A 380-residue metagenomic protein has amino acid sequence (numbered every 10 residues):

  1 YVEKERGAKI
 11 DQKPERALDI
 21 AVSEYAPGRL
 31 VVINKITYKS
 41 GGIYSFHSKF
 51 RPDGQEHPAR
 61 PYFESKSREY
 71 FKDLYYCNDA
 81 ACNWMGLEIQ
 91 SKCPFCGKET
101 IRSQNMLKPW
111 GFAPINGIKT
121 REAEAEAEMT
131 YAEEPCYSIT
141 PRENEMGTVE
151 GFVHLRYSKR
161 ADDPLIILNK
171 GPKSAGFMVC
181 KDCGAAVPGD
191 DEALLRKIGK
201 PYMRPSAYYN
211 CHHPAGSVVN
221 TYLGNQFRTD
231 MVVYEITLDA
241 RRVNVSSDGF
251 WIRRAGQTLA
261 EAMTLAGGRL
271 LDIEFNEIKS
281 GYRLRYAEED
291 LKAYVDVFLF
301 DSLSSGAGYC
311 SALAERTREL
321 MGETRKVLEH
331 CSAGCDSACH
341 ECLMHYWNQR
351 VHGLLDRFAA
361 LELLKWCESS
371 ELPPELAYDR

Functional and structural regions predicted by a protein language model:
Y1-S48, L87-R380: Extended, highly charged accessory segments
H47-E88: Short peripheral tails and domain-boundary helices/loops at the edges of structured domains
